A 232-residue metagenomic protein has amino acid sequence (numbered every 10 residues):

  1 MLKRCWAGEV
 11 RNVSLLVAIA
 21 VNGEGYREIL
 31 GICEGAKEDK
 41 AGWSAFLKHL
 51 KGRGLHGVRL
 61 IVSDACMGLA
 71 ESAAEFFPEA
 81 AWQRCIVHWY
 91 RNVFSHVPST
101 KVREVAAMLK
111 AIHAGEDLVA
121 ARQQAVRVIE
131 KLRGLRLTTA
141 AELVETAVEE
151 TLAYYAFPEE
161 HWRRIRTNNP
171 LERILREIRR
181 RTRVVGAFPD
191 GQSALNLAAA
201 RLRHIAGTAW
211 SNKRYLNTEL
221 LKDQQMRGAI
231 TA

Functional and structural regions predicted by a protein language model:
M1-A7, D64, Q83-I86, V144 (+2 more regions): Conserved, well-ordered core segments of regulatory domains
M1-V62, M67, E71, F76-E79 (+2 more regions): RNase H-like nuclease fold core
K3, I19, E28-L30, R53 (+8 more regions): Flexible, active-site-adjacent loop/turn segments at secondary-structure boundaries
N12, K40-S44, S63-A70, S99-V102 (+5 more regions): Amphipathic alpha-helical transducer elements in NTP-driven molecular machines
G35, E104-M108, I112, E116 (+1 more regions): A short, charged helix-loop
K51, L55, A74-P78, F94 (+6 more regions): Hydrophobic/aromatic-lined pockets within catalytic cores
L60-M67, S72-M108: Conserved beta-strand -> loop -> alpha-helix junction used to position metal-binding or nucleic-acid-contacting
G115-A232: Acidic/histidine-rich catalytic cores and adjacent linkers of DNA breakage/strand-transfer/modification proteins
